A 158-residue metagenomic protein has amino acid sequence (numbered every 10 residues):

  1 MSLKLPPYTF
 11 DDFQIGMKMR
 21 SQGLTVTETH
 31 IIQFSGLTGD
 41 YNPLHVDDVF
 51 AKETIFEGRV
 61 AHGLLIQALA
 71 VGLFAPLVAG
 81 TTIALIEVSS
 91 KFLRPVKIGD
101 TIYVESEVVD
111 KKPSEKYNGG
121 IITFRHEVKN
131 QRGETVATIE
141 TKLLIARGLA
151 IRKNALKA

Functional and structural regions predicted by a protein language model:
M1-Q14, V96-T101, E105-A158: HotDog/MaoC-like acyl-thioester-processing domains
S2-A61, R147: Catalytic strand-loop segment that frames the active site of acyl-thioester-processing enzymes
I15-M17, Q22, H30, D40 (+3 more regions): A generic structural signal for short beta-strands and their flanking turns/coil linkers
K52-A61, L65-D110: Hydrophobic beta-strand-centered segment that forms part of the acyl-chain substrate-binding groove
